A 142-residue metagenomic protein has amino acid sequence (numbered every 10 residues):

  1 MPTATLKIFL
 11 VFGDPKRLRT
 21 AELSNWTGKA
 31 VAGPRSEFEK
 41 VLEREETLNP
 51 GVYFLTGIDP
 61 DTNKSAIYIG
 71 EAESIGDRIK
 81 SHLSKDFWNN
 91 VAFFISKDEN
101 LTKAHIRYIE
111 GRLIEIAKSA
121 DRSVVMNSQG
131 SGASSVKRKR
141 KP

Functional and structural regions predicted by a protein language model:
M1-I69, E73-S81, N100, A104 (+1 more regions): GIY-YIG nuclease catalytic motif and its immediate N-terminal context
N49-P50, I75-P142: Structure-specific nucleic-acid interaction/processing domains
